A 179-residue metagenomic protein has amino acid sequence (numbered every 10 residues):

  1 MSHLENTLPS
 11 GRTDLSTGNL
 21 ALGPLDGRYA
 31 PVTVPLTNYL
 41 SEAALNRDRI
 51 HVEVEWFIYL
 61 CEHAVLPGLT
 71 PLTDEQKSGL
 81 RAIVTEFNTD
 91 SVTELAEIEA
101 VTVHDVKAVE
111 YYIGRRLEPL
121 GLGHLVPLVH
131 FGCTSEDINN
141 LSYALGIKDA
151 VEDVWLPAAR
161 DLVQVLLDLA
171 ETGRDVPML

Functional and structural regions predicted by a protein language model:
S2-L179: A helix-coil-helix interface module used to build multimeric assemblies and to scaffold catalytic/cofactor sites
